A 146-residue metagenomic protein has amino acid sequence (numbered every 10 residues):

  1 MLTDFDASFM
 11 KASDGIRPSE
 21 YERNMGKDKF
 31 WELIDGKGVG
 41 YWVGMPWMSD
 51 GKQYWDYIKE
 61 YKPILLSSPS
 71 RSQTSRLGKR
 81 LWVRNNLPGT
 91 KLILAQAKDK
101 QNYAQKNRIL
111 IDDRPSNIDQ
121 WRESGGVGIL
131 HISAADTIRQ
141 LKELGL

Functional and structural regions predicted by a protein language model:
M1-D35, E123: Active-site neighborhood of HAD-like aspartate-dependent phosphohydrolases
E22, W31, D35-L65, S72-L77: Short, acidic loop-to-helix structural element flanking the phosphoryl-transfer center in phosphate-processing enzymes
K59, P88, S124-G125: Short, structured coil segments at secondary-structure junctions
L66-I109, P115-I118: Substrate-recognition "cap/lid" segment bordering the active-site pocket of phosphatases
Q101-Q105, Q140-L146: Short amphipathic alpha-helix with an adjacent loop that forms part of the alpha/beta core around
I109-E143: Acidic, Mg2+-coordinating phosphoryl-transfer loop and its flanking beta/alpha structural elements, shared across
